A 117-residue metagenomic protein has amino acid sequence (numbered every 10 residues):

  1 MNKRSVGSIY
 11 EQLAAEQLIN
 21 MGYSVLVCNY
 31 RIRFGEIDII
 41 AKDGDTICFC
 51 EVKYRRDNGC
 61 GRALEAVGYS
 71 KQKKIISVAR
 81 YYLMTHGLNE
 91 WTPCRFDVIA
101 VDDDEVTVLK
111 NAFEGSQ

Functional and structural regions predicted by a protein language model:
M1-C28: Acidic-basic catalytic patches of nuclease active cores, encompassing PD-(D/E)XK and other metal-cofactor nuclease
K3, I32-G35: Short acidic/glycine-enriched loop/turn segments that link adjacent beta-strands
L18, I75, F96: Residue-level signal for inorganic ion chemistry
F34, I47-F49, P93, V106: Structural motif
F34, V52, V101: Conserved metal-phosphate-binding beta-hairpin within the catalytic cores of diverse ATP-dependent phosphoryl-transfer
I37-G59, I75: Conserved catalytic cores of phosphodiester-cleaving nucleases, focusing on short active-site segments
C60-E90: Mid-chain, well-packed structural core segment of small domains
T85-Q117: Domain-level recognition of nuclease-like catalytic cores that cleave nucleotide substrates
